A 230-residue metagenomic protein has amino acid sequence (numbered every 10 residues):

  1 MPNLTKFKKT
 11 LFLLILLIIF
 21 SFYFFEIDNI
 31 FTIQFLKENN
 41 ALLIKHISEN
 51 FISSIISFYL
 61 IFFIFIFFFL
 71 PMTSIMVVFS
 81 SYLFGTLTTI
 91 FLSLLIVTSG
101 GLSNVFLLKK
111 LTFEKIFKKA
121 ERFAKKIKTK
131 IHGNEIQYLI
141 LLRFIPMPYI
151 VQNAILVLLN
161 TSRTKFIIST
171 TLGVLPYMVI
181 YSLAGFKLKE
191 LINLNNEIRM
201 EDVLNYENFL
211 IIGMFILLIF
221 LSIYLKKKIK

Functional and structural regions predicted by a protein language model:
P2-T10, L16-F58, T98-A154, L158-T164 (+2 more regions): Membrane-interfacial helix-loop-helix
I52-L95, T129-L188: Hydrophobic alpha-helical membrane segments of integral membrane proteins
I64-S74, I212-K230: Transmembrane alpha-helical segments in integral membrane proteins
V203-I212: Membrane-interface transmembrane-helix boundary segments in multi-pass integral membrane proteins
